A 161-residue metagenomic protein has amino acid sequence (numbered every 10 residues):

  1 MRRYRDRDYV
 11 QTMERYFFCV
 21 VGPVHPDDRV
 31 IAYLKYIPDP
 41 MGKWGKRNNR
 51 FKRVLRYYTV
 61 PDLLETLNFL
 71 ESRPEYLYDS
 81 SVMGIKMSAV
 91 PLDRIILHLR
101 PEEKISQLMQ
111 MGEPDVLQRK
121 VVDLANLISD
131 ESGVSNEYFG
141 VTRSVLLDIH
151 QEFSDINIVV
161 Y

Functional and structural regions predicted by a protein language model:
M1-K120: N-terminal regions immediately upstream of nucleotidyltransferase
A125-S154, V160-Y161: Active-site nucleotide-donor binding segment shared across nucleotidyl transfer reactions
